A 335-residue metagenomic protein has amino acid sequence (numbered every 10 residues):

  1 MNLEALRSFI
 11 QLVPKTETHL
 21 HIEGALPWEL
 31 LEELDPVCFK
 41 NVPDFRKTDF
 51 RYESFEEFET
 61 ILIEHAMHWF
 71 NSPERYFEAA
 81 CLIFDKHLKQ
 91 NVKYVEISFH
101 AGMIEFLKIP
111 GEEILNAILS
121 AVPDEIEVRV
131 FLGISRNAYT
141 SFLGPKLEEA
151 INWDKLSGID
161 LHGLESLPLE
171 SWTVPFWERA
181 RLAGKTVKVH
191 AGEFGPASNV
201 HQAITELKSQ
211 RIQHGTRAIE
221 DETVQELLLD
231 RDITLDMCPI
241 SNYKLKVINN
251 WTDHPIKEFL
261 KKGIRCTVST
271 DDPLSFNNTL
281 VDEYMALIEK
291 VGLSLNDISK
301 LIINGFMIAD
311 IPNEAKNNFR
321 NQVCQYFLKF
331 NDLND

Functional and structural regions predicted by a protein language model:
M1-K185, F194-N199, E206-R211, R217-T234 (+1 more regions): Metal-cofactor-binding active-site regions of metalloenzymes
H190: Short HxH-centered metal-ligating active-site micro-motif
